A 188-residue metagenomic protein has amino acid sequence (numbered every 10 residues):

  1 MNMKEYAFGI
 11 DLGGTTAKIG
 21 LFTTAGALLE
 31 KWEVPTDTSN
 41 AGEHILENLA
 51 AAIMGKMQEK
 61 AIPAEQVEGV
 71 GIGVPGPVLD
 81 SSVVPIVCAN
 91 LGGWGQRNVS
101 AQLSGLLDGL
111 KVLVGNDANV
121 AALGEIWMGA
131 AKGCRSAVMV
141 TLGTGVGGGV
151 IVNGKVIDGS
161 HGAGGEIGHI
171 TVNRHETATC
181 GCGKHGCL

Functional and structural regions predicted by a protein language model:
N2-K4, G20-T23, E30-W32, A41-E43 (+3 more regions): Glycine/GP-enriched mid-protein hinge/lid loop-to-helix segment characteristic of carbohydrate kinases
K4-L12, T16-V74, V84: Conserved phosphate-binding loops in N-terminal lobes of ATP-dependent enzymes of the actin/Hsp70/sugar-kinase
D11-G13, T23, L79, D117 (+1 more regions): Acidic active-site catalytic centers that drive phospho-/nucleotidyl reactions and related ester hydrolyses
T15, A118-N119, A163: A generic "binding-loop/recognition-motif" signal
T15, P75-V78, G143-G145: Short glycine-rich anion-binding loops that position phosphate/pyrophosphate groups of nucleotides and phosphorylated
D37-S39, C88, H185: Short strand-loop junctions, especially beta-strand C-caps/beta-turns that link beta-sheets to coils or alpha-helices
G42-A51, E65-V70, G76-S136: Glycine-rich phosphate-binding loop and adjoining helix at the ATP-binding site of ATP-dependent phosphoryl-transfer
